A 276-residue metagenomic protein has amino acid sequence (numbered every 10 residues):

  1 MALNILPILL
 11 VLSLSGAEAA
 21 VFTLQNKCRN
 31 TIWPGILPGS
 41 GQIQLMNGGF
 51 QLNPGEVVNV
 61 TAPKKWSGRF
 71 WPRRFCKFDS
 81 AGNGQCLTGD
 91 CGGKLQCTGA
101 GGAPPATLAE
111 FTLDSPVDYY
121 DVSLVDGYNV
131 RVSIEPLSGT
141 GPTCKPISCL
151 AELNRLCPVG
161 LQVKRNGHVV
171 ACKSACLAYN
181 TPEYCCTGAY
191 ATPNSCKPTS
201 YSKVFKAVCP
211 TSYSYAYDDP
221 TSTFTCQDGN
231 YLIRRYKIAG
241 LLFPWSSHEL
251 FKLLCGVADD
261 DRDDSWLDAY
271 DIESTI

Functional and structural regions predicted by a protein language model:
A2-I276: Extracellular low-complexity, O-glycosylation-prone Ser/Thr/Pro/Gly-rich "stalks" and linkers flanking catalytic
